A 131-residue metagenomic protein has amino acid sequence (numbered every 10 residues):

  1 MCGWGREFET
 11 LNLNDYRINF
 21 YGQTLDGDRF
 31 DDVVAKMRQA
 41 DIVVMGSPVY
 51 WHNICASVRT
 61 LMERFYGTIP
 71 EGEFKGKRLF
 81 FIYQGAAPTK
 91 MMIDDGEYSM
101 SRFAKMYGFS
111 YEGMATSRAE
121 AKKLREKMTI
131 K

Functional and structural regions predicted by a protein language model:
M1-T68, K105-M106, Y111-K131: N-terminal beta1-alpha1-beta2 submodule of the flavodoxin-like/Rossmannoid cofactor-binding fold
I69-F74: Mid-chain, well-packed structural core segment of small domains
K75-M114: Short, glycine-/small-residue-rich phosphate/pyrophosphate-handling segment
